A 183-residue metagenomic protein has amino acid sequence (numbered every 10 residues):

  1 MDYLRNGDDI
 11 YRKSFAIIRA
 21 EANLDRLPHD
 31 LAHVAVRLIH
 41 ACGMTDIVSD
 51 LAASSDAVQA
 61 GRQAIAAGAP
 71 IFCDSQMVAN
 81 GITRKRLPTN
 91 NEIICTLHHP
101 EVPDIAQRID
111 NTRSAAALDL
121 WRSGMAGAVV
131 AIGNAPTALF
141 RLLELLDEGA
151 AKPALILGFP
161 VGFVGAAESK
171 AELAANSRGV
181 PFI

Functional and structural regions predicted by a protein language model:
M1-F72, K85: Electropositive, gly/pro-rich neighborhoods at or near active sites that engage anionic ligands
S14, S49, S54-S55, S75 (+4 more regions): Generic serine detector
I18-R26, C42-D46, I65, A69 (+6 more regions): Structural signal for hydrophobic packing residues in well-ordered secondary-structure cores of soluble enzyme domains
L38, S54-Q59, G81, E92 (+2 more regions): Solvent-exposed, non-transmembrane amphipathic alpha-helical segments
L51, V58, E148, K152-L155: Generic hydrophobic-segment detector
S75-L146, P153-A154, P160-G162, A166 (+1 more regions): Conserved mixed alpha/beta catalytic, RNA-binding, or beta-rich assembly cores of soluble enzyme, regulatory
G179-I183: C-terminal folded domains that constitute the principal catalytic or ligand-binding module of multi-domain proteins
